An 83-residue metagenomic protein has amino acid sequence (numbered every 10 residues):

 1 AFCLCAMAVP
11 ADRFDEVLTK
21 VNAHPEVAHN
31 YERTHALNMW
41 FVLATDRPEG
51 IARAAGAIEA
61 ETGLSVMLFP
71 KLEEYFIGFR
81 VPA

Functional and structural regions predicted by a protein language model:
A1-A83: A compositional/biophysical signature of low hydrophobicity enriched in polar/charged and small residues
